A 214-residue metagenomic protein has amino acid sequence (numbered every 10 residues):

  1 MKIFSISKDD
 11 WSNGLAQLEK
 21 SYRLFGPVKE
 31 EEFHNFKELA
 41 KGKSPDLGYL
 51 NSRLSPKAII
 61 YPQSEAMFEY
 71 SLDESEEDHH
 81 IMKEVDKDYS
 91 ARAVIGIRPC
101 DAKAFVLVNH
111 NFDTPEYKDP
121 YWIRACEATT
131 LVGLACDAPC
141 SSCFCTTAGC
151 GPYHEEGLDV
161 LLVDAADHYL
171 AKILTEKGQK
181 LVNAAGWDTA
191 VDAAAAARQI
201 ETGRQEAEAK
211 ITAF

Functional and structural regions predicted by a protein language model:
M1-F214: Iron-sulfur-associated redox domains of electron-transfer enzymes in respiratory and anaerobic energy metabolism
